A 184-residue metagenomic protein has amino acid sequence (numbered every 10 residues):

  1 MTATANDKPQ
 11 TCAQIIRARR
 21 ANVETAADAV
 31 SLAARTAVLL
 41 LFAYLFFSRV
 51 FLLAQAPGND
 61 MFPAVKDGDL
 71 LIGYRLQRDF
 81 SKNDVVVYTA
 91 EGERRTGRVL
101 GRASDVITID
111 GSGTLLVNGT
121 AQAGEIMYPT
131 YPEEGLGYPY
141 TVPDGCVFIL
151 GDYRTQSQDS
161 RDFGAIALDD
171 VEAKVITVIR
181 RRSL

Functional and structural regions predicted by a protein language model:
M1-R95, G164-L184: Protein maturation boundaries and topogenic segments
F62-P63, Q77, V99, P132 (+2 more regions): Short secondary-structure boundary/capping segments
G68, G101, I149-G151: Conserved S/T- and glycine-rich ATP-binding loop of Class I adenylate-forming
L71, V86, I107, V147-F148 (+1 more regions): Generic structural signal for buried aliphatic residues
R78-V117, Q122: Extracytoplasmic/periplasmic/luminal assembly and interaction segments in envelope/secretory/respiratory proteins
D105-D110, T130-G137: Short, surface-exposed linear segments at secondary-structure transitions and domain or protein termini
V117-E134: PP2C/PPM family metal-dependent serine/threonine protein phosphatase catalytic domain, recognizing the conserved
G135-L184: Beta-strand-rich cores of mature extracytoplasmic or soluble domains
